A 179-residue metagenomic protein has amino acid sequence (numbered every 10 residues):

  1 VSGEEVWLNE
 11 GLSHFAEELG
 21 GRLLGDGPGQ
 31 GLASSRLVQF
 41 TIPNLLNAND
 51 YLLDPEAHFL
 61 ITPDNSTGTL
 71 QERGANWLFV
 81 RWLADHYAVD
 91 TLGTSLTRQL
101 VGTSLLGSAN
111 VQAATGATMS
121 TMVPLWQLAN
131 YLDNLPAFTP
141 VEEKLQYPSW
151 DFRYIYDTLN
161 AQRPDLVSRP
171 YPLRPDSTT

Functional and structural regions predicted by a protein language model:
G3-N76, H86, V101-N130: Acidic/His/Gly-enriched intrinsically disordered linker/tail segments that often contain short helix/coil "MoRF-like"
L83: Active-site neighborhood of glycoside hydrolase catalytic domains
Y87-L92: Beta-propeller domains
L105-T179: Beta/coil-rich, acidic/histidine-enriched accessory regions frequently appended to metallopeptidases
